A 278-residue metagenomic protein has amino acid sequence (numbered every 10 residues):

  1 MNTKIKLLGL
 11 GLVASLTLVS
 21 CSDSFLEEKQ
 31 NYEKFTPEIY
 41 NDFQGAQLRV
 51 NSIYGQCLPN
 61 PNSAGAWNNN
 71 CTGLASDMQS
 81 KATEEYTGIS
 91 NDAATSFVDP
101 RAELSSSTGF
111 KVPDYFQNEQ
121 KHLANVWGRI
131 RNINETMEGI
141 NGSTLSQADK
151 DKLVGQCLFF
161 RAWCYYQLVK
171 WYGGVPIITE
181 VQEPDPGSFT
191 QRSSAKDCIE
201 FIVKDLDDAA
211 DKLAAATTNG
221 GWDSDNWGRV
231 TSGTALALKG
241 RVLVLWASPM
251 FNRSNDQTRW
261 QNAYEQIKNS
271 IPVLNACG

Functional and structural regions predicted by a protein language model:
M1-N31: Bacterial Sec-dependent N-terminal signal peptides
C21-S76, W260: Membrane-proximal, proline-rich intrinsically disordered regions
N31-F35, T179-G187, D223-S224: Short linear capping/connector segments at secondary-structure termini
P37, S63-G88, I178, A214-T234 (+1 more regions): Short, surface-exposed recognition loops and adjoining beta-strand edges that mediate ligand/DNA contacts, enriched
D42-N51, G55-P61, G65, S90-Y172 (+2 more regions): Conserved, well-structured interaction surfaces
C164-V175, K239-F251: Extended, well-ordered alpha-helical segments in internal regulatory regions
